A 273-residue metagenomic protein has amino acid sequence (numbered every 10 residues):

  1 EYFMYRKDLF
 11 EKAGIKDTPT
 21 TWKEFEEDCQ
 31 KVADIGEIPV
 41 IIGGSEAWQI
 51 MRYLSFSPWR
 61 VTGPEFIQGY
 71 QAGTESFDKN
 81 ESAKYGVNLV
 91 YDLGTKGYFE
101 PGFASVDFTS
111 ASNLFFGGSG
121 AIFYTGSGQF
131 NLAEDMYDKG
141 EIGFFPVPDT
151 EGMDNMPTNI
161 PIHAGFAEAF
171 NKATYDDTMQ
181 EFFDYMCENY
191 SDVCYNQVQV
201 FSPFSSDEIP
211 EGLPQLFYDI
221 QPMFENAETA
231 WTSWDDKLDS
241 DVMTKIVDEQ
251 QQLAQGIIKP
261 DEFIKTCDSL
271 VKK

Functional and structural regions predicted by a protein language model:
E1-T20, E26, G43-Q71, I160-A169 (+2 more regions): Periplasmic solute-binding protein
K12-P19, Y91-S105, M136-E141: A local structural motif
A13, K96, D135-V200: Extracytoplasmic/periplasmic substrate-recognition and gating elements
T20-E27, G102-F116: Short helix-initiation/N-cap motifs at beta->coil->alpha
C29-K31, A72-F103: Glycine-centered hinge/linker elements that transmit conformational signals in sensory and ligand-binding systems
G36-P39, G117-T125, G140: Alpha-to-beta junction loops
V61-Y85, D135-M136, D149-N159, T232: Short, solvent-exposed loop/beta-turn-alpha elements that line the ligand-binding surface or hinge of extracytoplasmic
Y70-Q71, I162, V198-E208, G212 (+1 more regions): C-terminal capping/gating helix-and-loop segments adjacent to ligand/active sites or protein-protein/ligand interfaces
